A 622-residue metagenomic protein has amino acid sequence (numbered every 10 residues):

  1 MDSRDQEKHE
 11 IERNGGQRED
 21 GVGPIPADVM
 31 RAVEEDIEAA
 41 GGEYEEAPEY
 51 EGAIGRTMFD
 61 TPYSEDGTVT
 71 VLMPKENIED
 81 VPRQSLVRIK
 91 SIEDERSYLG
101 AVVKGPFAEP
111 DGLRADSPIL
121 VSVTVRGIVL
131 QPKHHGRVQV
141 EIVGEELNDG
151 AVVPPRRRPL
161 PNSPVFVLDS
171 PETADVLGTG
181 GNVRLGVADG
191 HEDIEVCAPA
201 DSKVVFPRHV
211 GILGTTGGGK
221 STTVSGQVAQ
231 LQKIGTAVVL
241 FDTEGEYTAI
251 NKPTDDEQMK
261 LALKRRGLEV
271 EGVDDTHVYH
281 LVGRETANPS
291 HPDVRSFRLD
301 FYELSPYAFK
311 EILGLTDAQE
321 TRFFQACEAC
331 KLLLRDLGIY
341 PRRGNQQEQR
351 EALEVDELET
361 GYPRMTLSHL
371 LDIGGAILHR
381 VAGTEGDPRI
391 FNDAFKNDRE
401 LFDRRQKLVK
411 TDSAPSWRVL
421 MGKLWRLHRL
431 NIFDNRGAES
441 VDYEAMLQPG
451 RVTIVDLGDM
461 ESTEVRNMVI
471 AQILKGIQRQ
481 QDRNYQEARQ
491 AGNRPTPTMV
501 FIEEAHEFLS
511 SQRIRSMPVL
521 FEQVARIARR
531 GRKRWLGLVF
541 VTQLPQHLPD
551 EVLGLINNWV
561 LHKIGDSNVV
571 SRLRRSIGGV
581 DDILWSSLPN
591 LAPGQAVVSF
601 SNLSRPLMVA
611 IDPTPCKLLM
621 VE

Functional and structural regions predicted by a protein language model:
D2-V22, D36, A40-P48, T57 (+5 more regions): Phosphate-binding and hydrolysis-coupling loops of NTP-dependent motor/remodeling domains
D28-L177: Conserved ASCE P-loop ATPase motor domains encompassing nucleic-acid-directed helicases/translocases
V129, L520-A610: Conserved ATP-driven motor cores of ASCE-family P-loop NTPases powering translocation/secretion/packaging/pilus
V140, N148-H209, P615, M620-E622: P-loop NTP-binding catalytic core
R184-H280, D550, V598, V621: Glycine-rich phosphate-binding loop of nucleotide-binding enzymes
V210-G211, T453, V539: Conserved beta-strand position immediately N-terminal to the Walker
Q230, G245, A249, D255 (+3 more regions): P-loop NTPase motor domains
F241, I502, V541-T542: Hydrophobic residues in beta-strands of the RecA-like P-loop NTPase core, especially within AAA+ ATPase
